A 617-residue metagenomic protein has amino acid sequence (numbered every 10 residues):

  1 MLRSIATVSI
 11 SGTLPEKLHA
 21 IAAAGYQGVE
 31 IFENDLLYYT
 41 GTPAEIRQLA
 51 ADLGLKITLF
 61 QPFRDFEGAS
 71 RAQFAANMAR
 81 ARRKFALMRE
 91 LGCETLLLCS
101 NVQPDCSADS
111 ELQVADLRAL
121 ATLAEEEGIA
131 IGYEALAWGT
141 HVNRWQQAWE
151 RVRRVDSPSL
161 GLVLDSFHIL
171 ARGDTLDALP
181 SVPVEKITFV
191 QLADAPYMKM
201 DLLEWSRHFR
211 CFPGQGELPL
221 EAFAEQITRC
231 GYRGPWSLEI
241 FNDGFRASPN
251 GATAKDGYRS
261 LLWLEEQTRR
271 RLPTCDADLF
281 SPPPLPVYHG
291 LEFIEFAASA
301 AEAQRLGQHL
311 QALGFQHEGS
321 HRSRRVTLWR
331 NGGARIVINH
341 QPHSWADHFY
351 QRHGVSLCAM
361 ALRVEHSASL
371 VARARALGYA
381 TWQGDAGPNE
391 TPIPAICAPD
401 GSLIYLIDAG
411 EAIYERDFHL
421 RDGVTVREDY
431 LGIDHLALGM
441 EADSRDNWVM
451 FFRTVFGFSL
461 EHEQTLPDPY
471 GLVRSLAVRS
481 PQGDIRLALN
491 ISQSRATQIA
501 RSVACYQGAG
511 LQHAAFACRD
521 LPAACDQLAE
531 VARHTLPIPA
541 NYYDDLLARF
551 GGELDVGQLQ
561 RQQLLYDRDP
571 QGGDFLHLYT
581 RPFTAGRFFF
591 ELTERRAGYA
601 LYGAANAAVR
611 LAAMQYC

Functional and structural regions predicted by a protein language model:
M1-E94, E125, A254-L285: N-terminal pre-domain/capping segments
R3-T7, V29-I31, I57-P62, L96-L98 (+4 more regions): Hydrophobic faces of well-ordered beta-strands that scaffold small-molecule active sites in alpha/beta enzyme cores
V8-P15, F32-P43, D65-A75, Q103-A108 (+4 more regions): Acidic-and-aromatic substrate-binding clefts and catalytic sites of carbohydrate-active enzymes
L14, A23, D278-G319, R330-Q383 (+3 more regions): Glyoxalase I/VOC metalloenzyme domain signal
Y26, E90-C93, I187, Y232-R233 (+3 more regions): A structural motif
G28-V29, A119-E217: Acidic/histidine-rich catalytic cores of soluble enzymes
I46-F63, V114-E126, V152-S157, L218-F223: Alpha-helix-loop-beta-strand connector modules within alpha/beta enzyme cores
E67-G161, A252, D256, E265-T268 (+1 more regions): Active-site acidic/histidine proton-transfer and metal-coordination neighborhood in alpha/beta enzyme cores
